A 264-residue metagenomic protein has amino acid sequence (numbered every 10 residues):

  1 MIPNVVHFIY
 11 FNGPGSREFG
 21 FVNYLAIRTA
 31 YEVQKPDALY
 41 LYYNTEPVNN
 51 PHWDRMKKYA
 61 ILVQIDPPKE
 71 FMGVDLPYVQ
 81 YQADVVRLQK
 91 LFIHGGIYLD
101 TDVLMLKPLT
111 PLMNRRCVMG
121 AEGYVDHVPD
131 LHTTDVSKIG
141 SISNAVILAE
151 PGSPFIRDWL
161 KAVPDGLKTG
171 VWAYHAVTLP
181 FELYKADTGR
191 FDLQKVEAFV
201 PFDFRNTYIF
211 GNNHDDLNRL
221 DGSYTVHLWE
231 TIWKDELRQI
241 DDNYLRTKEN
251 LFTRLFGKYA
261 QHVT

Functional and structural regions predicted by a protein language model:
M1-A83, T101-T264: Glycosyltransferase-associated regions of secretory-pathway enzymes, highlighting luminal stem/catalytic domains
D84-G96: Small-residue hinge/turn detector
